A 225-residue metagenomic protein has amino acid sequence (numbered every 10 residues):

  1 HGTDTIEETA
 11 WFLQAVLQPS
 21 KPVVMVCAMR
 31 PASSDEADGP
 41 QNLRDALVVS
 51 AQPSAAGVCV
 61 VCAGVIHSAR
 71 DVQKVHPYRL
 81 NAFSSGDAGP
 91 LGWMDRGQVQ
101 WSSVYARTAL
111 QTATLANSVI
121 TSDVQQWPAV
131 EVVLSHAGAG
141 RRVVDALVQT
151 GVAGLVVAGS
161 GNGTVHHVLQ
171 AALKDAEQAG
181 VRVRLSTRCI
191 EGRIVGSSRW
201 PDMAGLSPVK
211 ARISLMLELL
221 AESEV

Functional and structural regions predicted by a protein language model:
H1, V24-C27, C59-G64, L134 (+2 more regions): Short beta-strand segments
H1-E7, V65-H67, G161-T164, I190-E191: Gly/Ser/Thr-rich loops at beta-strand to alpha-helix junctions that form or flank small-molecule/cofactor-binding
H1-S20, V165-K174: Short Gly/Thr/Asp-enriched flexible loops that form oxyanion-binding sites at enzyme active sites
W11-P19, V48-Q52, L220: Alpha-helix C-terminal capping segments
M25-R96: Internal gly/pro-rich beta-alpha loop/helix module that stabilizes soluble enzyme cofactors or their anionic handles
S68-G163: Accessory alpha-helical/coil subdomains and C-terminal extensions that flank or cap enzyme catalytic cores
N162-V225: C-terminal non-catalytic interaction/assembly regions of soluble proteins
